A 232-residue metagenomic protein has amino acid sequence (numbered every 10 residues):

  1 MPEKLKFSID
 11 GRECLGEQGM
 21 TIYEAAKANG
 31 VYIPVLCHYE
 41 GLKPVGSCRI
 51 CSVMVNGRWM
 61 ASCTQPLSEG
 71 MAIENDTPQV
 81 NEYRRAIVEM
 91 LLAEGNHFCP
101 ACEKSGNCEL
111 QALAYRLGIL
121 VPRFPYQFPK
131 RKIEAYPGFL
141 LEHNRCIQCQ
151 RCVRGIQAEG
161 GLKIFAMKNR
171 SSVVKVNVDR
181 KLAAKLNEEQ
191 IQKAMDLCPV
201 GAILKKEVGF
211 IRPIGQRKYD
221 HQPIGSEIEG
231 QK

Functional and structural regions predicted by a protein language model:
M1, I33, V121-F124: Intrinsic-disorder/low-complexity coil detector
P2-R12: Eukaryote-biased recognition of intrinsically disordered, low-complexity regulatory segments
C14-S68: N-terminal cofactor/phosphate-binding cores enriched in small/glycine residues, especially glycine-rich loops such as
R49-I50, R58-K232: Fe-S ferredoxin-like electron-transfer domains and their immediately adjacent linker/connector regions across
